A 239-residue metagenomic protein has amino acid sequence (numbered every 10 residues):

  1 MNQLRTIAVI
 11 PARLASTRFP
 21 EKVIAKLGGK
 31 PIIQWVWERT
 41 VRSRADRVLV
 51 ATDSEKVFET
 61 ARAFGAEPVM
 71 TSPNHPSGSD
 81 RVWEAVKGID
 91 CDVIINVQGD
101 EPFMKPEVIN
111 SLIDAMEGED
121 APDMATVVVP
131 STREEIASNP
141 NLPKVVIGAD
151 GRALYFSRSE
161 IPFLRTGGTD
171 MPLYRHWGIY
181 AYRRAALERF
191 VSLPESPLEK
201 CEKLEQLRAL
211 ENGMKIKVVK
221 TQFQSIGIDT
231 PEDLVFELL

Functional and structural regions predicted by a protein language model:
N2-T52: N-terminal glycine-rich phosphate-binding loop and ensuing alpha1 helix
A8, V48-V50, I94, A125 (+2 more regions): Hydrophobic/aromatic residues located in beta-strands of well-ordered beta-sheets within soluble catalytic
A45, C91, E119-P122, M214: Short, high-confidence coil segments that cap the C-terminus of an alpha-helix and link into the following beta-strand
L49, E55-D114: Short phosphate-binding loop-to-helix
T52-D53, M104, Y182, D229: A conserved hydrophobic position in a structured secondary element of the catalytic/binding core that shapes
M104-S196: Conserved core of the sugar-phosphate nucleotidyltransferase
D170-L239: Conserved alpha/beta core of the MobA/IspD/sugar-nucleotide pyrophosphorylase nucleotidyltransferase superfamily
